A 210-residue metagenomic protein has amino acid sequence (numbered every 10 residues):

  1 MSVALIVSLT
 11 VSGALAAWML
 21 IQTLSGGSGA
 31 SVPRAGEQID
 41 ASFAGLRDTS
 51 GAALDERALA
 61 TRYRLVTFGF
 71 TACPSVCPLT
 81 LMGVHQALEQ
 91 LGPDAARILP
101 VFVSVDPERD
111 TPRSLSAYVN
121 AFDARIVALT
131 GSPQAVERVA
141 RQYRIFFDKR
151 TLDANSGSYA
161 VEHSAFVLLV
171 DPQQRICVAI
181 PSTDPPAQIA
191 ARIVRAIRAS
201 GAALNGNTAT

Functional and structural regions predicted by a protein language model:
M1-F43, A209-T210: N-terminal targeting signals for export/organelle localization
A41-S42, R64, S164-A165: Short loop/turn microsegments at loop-to-beta-strand junctions
A44-R64, L88: A short beta-strand-turn-helix
R57-V84: Short active-site neighborhood of thiol/selenol oxidoreductases, capturing the structured segment around
L65-V66, P100, V167: Hydrophobic beta-strand anchors of alpha/beta hydrolase catalytic cores
L79-V139: Structural microenvironment flanking redox-active thiols in thiol-disulfide oxidoreductases
A135-R192: Thiol/disulfide oxidoreductase modules built on the thioredoxin-like
R195-T210: Short, low-complexity, Pro/Ser/Thr/Gly-rich segments in the mature regions of secreted, periplasmic
